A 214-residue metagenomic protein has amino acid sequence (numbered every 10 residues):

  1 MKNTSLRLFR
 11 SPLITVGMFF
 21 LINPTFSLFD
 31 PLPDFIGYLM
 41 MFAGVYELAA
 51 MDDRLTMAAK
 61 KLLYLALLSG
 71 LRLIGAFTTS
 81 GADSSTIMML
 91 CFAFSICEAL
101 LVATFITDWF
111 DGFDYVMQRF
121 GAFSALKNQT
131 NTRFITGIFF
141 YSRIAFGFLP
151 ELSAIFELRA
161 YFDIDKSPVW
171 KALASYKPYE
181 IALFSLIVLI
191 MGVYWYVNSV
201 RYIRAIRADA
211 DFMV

Functional and structural regions predicted by a protein language model:
M1-E47: N-terminal topogenic module of multi-pass integral membrane proteins
N3-P12, D52-Y64, I135-T136: Membrane-interfacial loop-to-transmembrane alpha-helix junctions, especially the N-terminal start
F29-F35, L39, T86-D111, E180-Y194: Selective recognition of hydrophobic, aromatic-rich stretches within alpha-helical transmembrane segments of polytopic
E47-K60, S84, Q118-T130: Membrane-interface helix-boundary motifs at transmembrane edges
Y64-T79: A generic, lipid-embedded transmembrane alpha helix
S69-L71, R143-S167: Alpha-helical transmembrane segments and their membrane-interface junctions in multi-pass membrane proteins
S84-F94, T130-N131, I135, D163-F184: Membrane-interface segments at the starts/ends of alpha-helical transmembrane spans
F110-A154, Y202-V214: Membrane-helix boundary/juxtamembrane motif in polytopic membrane proteins
